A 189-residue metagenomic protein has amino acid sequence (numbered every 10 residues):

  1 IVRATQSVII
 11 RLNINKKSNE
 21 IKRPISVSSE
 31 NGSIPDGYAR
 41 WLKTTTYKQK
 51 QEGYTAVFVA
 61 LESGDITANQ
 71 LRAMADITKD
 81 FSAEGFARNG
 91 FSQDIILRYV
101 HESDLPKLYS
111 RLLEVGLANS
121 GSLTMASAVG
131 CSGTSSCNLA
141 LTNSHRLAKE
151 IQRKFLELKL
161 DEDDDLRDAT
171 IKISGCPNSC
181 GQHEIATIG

Functional and structural regions predicted by a protein language model:
I1-G189: Peripheral terminal and linker regions in Fe-S/redox and tRNA-modifying enzymes
